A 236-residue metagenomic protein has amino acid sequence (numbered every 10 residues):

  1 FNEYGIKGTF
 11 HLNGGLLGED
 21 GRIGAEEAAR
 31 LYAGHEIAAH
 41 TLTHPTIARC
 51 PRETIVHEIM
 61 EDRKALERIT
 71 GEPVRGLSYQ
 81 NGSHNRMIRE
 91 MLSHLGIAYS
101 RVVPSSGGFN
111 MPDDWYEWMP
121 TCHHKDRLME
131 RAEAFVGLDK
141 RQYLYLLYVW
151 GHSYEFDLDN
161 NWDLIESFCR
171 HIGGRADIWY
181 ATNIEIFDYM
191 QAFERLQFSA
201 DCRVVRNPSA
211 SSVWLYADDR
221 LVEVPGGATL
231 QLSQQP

Functional and structural regions predicted by a protein language model:
F1-I6, F168-H171: A short, Lys/Arg-enriched amphipathic alpha-helix followed by its capping loop at the start of a domain
Y4-A98, P104-C122, L144-S153: Metal-dependent polysaccharide deacetylase catalytic core of the NodB/CE4 family, i.e., the active-site-bearing domain
L12, G18, E67, Y99-G108 (+3 more regions): C-terminal domain-boundary segment and adjacent tail
G24-A28, I55, L92, W115-W118 (+4 more regions): Generic alpha-helical propensity signal that fires on short helical segments and nearby coil/disordered stretches
R52-H57, M129, D159-W162: Non-membrane alpha-helical structural segments and their capping/turn regions in soluble enzymes
H123-L138: A Trp-anchored, charged/polar loop motif used as the substrate-binding/catalytic surface of acyl/ester-handling
